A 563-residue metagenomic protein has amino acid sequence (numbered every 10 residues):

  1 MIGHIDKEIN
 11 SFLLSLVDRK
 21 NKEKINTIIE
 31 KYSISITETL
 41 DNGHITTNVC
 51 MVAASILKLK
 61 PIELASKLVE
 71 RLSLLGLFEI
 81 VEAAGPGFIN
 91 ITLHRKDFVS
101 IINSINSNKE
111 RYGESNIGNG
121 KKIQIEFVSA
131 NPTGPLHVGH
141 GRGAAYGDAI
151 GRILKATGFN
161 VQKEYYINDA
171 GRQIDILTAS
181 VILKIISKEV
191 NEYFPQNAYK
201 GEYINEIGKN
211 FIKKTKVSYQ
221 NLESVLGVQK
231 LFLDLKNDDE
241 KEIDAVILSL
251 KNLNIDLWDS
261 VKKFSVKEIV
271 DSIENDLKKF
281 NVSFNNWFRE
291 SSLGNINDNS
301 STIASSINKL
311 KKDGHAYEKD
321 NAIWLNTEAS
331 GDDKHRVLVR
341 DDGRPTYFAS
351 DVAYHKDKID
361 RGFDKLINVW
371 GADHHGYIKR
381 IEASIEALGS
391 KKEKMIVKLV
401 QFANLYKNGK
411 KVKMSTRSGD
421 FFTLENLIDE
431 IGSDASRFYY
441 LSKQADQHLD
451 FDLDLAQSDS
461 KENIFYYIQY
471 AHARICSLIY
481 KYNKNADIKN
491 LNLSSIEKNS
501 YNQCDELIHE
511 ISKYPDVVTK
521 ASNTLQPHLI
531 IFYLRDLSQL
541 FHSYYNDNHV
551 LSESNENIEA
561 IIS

Functional and structural regions predicted by a protein language model:
M1-V99, E110, E114-S563: Non-catalytic interaction-recognition regions
S100-I105: Short, charged, solvent-exposed linker or helix-capping segments at domain edges/interfaces that act as flexible hinges
